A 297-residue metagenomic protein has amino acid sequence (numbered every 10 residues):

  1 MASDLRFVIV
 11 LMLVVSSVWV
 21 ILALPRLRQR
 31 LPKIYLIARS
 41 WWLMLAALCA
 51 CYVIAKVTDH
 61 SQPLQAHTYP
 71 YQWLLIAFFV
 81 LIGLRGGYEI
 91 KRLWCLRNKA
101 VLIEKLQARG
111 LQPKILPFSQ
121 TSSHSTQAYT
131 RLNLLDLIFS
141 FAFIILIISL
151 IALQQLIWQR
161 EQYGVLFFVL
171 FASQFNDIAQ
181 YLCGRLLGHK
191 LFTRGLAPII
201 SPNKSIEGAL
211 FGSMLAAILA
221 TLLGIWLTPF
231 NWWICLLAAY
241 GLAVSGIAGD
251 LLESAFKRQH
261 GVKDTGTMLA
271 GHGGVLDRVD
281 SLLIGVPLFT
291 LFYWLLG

Functional and structural regions predicted by a protein language model:
M1-G241: Membrane-embedded alpha-helical bundles of polytopic integral membrane proteins
F175-C183, I206-L210, A248-F256, V275 (+1 more regions): Active-site His/Glu-centered metal-binding helix of metallohydrolases
Q259-S281: Interfacial loop-to-transmembrane junctions
F292-G297: Juxtamembrane boundary at the C-terminal end of a transmembrane helix
